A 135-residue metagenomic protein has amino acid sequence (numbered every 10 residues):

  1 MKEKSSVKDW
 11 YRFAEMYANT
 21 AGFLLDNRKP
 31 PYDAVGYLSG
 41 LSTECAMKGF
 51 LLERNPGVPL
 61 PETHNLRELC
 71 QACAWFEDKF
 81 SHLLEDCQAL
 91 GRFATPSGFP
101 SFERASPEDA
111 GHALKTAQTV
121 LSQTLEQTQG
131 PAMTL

Functional and structural regions predicted by a protein language model:
M1-L135: Terminal alpha-helical segments
